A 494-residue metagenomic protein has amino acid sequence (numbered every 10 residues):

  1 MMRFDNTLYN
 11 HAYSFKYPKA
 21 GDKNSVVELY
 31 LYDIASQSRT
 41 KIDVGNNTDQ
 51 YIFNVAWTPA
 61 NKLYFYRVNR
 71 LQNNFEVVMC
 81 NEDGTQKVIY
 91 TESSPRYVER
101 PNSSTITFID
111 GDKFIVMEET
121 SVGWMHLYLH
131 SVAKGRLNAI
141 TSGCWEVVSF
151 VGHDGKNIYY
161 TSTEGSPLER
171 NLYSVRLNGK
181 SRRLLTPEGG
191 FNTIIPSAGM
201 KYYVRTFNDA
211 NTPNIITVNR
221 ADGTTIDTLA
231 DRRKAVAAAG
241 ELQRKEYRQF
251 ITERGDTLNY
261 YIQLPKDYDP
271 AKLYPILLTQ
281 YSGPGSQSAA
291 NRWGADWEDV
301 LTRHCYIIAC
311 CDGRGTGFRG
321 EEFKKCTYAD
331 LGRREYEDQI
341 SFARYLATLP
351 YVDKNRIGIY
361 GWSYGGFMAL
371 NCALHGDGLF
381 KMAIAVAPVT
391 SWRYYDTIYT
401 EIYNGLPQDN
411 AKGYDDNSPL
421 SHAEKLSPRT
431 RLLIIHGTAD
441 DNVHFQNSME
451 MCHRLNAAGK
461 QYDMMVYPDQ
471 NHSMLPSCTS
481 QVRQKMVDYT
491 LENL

Functional and structural regions predicted by a protein language model:
M1, T193-L494: Serine-hydrolase catalytic core recognition
M1-K41, T224-A235, A290-W297: Predominantly five- to eight-bladed beta-propeller fold
M2, V26-E28, Q72-V78, V122-Y128 (+2 more regions): Structural motif
S14-E28, G45-V68, N74-M79, I89-E118 (+6 more regions): Conserved beta-propeller blade repeats
D33-Q37, N81-G84, S131-G135, R176-K180 (+1 more regions): Short loop/turn segments that connect beta-strands within beta-propeller blades
S38-V44, K87-Y90, S94-R96, R136-T141 (+1 more regions): A short beta-strand motif characteristic of beta-propeller blades
E119, T163, Q263-P265: Residue-level recognition of strand-loop junctions within catalytic nucleotide-signaling folds
L129, I140, S149-A235: N-terminal targeting or regulatory segments adjacent to alpha/beta-hydrolase or S9 domains
